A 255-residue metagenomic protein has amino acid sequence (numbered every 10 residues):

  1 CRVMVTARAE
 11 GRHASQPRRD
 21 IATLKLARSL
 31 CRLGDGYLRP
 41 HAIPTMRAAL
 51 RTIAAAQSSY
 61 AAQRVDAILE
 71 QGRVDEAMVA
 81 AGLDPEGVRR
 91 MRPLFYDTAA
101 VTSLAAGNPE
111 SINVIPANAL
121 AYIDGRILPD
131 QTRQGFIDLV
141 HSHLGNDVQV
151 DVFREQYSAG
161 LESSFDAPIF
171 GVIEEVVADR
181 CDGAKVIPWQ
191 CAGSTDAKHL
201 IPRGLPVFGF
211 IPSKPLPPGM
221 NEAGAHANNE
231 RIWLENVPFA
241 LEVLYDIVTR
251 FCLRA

Functional and structural regions predicted by a protein language model:
C1-M4, A14-L104, V114, P129-V150: Acidic-enriched catalytic cores of C-N bond-cleaving enzymes acting on peptides and small amides
A7, G125-I127: Hydrophobic beta-strand positions in extracellular immunoglobulin-like domains
L24-C31, E174, P238-L241, Y245: Predominant activation on well-ordered alpha-helical scaffold segments within soluble catalytic domains
L30-R39, Y60-Q63, S164-K214: Active-site-adjacent substrate-binding region of metalloamidase/peptidase-like peptide-processing proteins
N108-N113, L216: Short beta-strand/turn micro-motifs at beta-sheet edges
S111-Y122, F136: Glycine-rich, aromatic-lined ligand/substrate-binding cores of catalytic and carbohydrate-binding domains
F153-F165: Short proline/glycine- and acidic-rich turn/helix-capping motifs at secondary-structure junctions
Y157, G183-E242, D246-R254: Zn-dependent metallopeptidase/amidohydrolase metal-coordination segment
